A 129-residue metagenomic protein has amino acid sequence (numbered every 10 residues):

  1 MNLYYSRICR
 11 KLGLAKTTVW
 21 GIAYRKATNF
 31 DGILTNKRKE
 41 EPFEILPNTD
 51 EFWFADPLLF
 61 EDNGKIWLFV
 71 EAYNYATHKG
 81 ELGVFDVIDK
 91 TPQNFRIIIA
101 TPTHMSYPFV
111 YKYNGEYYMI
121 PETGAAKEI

Functional and structural regions predicted by a protein language model:
N2-Y107, Y111-I129: Beta-rich carbohydrate-recognition and catalytic domains
